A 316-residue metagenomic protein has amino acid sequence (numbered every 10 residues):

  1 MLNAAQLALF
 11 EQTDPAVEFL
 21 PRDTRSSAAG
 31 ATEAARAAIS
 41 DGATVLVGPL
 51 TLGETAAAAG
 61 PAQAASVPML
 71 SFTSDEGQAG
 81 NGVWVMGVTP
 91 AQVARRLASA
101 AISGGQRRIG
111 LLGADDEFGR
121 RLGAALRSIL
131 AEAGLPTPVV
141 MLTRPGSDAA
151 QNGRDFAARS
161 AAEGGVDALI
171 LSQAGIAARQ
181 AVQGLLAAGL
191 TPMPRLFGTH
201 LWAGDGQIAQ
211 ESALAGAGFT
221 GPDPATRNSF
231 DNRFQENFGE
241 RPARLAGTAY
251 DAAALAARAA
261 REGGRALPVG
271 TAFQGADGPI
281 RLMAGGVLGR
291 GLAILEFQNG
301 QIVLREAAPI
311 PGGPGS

Functional and structural regions predicted by a protein language model:
E11, P15-G77, A177: Beta-alpha junction/loop-to-helix N-cap segments that form part of ligand/metal-binding clefts
E11-S26, G80-V83, L111, A131-G153: Short beta-strand elements in bilobed, periplasmic/extracellular small-molecule ligand-binding domains
A28-T44, A100, Q151-G165: Short, well-structured alpha-helical segments in soluble
A38-L50, M69-F72, R108-G113, E163-G175 (+2 more regions): Periplasmic-binding protein-like
P68, G77-A100, G113, E211-D223: Short beta-strand elements at the ligand-binding edges of bilobed clamshell
V85-T143: An alpha-beta-alpha
V166, A178-Y250, G263, A308: Extracellular/periplasmic periplasmic-binding protein-like sensory domains
E236-E306, G315: Segments of small-molecule ligand-sensing domains
